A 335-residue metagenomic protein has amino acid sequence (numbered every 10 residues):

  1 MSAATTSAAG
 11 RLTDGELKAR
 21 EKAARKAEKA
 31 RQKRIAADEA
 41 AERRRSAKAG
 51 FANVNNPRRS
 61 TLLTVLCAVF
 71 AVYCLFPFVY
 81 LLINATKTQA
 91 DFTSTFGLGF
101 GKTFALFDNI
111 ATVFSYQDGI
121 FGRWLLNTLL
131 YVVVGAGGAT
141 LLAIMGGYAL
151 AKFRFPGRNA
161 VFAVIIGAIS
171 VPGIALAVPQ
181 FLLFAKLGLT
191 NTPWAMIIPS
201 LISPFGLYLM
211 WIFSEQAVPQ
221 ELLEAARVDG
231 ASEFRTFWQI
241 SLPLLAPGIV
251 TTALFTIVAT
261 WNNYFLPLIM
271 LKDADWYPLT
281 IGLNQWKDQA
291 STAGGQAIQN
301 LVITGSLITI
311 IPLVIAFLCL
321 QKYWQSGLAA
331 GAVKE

Functional and structural regions predicted by a protein language model:
M1-C67, G294-G295, Q321-E335: Transmembrane alpha-helical segments of polytopic membrane transport and secretion proteins
S60-E335: A structural signal for multi-pass alpha-helical bundles of membrane permease subunits that mediate small-molecule
